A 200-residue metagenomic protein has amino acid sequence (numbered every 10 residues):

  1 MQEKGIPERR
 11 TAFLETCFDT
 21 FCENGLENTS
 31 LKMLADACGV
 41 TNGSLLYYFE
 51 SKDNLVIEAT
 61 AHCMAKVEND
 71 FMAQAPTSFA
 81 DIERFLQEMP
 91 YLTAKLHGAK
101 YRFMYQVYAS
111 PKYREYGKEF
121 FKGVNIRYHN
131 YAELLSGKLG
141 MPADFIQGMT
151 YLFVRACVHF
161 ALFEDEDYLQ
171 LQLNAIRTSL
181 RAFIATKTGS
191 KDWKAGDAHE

Functional and structural regions predicted by a protein language model:
Q2, E8-R9, T16: N-terminal positioning helix adjacent to the helix-turn-helix/winged-helix DNA-binding module
A12, T16, T20-N54, E58: Helix-turn-helix
A12, T16-N24, D70, Q74 (+3 more regions): Solvent-exposed, amphipathic alpha-helical segments
T20, K66, N130-L134, F183: Short alpha-helical functional segments enriched in proximate histidine and acidic residues
E58, F71-H97, T150: Hydrophobic alpha-helical connector segments
A61-E68: Short, basic, alpha-helical segments at the C-terminal edge of helix-turn-helix-like DNA-binding modules
P90-E133, L162: Short secondary-structure transition hinges
E115-N125, L135-E200: Hydrophobic/aromatic-rich alpha-helical bundle segments in the mid-to-C-terminal region
